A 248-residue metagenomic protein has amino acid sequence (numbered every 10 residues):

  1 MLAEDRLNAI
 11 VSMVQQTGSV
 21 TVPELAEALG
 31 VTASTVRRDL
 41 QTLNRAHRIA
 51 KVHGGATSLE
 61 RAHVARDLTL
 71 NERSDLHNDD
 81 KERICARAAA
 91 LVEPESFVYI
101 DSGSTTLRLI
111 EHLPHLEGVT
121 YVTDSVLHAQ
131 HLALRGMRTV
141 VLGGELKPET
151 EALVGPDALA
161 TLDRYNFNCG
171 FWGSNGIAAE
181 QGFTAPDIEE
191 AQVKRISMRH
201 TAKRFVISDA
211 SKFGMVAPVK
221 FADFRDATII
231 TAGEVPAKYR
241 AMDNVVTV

Functional and structural regions predicted by a protein language model:
L2-G30, S34-Y99, I110-E111, H115-L116 (+1 more regions): HTH-adjacent hinge/linker in prokaryotic transcriptional regulators
L2-S12, Q16-P23, G30, R45 (+2 more regions): Conserved phosphate- and dinucleotide-binding cores of soluble alpha/beta proteins, encompassing both enzyme active
T105-L109, F213-V216: Short glycine/serine/threonine-rich phosphate/pyrophosphate-binding segments that cradle anionic phosphate groups
H115-V122, V126: Short, small-residue-rich packing micro-motifs
